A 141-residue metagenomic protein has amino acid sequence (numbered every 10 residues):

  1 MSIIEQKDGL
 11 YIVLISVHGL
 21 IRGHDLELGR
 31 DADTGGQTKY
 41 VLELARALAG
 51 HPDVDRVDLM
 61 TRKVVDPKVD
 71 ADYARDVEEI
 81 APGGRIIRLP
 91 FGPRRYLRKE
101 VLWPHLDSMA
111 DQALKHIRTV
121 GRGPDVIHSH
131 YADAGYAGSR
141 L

Functional and structural regions predicted by a protein language model:
S2-H24, D31-T34, K39-E43, A47-R122: A conserved catalytic-core segment of Leloir-type glycosyltransferases
L26-E27, A71, G138-L141: Short amphipathic alpha-helical segments
K39-E43, D133-R140: Short amphipathic alpha-helical face segments that pack within enzyme cores and frequently flank/anchor catalytic
I117-A134, G138: Short N-terminal targeting/anchoring amphipathic segment
